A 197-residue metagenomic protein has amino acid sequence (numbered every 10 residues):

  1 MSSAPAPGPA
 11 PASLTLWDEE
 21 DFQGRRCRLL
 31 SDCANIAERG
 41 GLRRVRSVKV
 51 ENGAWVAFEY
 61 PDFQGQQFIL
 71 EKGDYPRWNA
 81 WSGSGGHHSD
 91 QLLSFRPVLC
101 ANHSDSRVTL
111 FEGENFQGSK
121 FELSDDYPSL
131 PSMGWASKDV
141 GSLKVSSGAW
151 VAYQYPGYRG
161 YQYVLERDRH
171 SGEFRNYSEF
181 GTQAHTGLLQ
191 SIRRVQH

Functional and structural regions predicted by a protein language model:
M1-H197: Compact beta-sheet-dominated domain cores in extracellular/mature segments
